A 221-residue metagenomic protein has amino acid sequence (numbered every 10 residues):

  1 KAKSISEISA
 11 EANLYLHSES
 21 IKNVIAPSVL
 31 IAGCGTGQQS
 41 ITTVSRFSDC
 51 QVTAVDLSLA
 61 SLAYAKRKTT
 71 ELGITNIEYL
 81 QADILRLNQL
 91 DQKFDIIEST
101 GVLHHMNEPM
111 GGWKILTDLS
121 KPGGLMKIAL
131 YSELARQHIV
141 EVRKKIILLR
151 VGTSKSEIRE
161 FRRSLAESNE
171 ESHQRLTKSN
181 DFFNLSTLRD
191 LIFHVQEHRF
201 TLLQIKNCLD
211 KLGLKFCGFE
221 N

Functional and structural regions predicted by a protein language model:
K1-S28, T42, R46: Conserved alpha-helix/loop element of class I SAM-dependent methyltransferases that forms part of the SAM/SAH-binding
S58: Conserved SAM/SAH-binding beta-strand->alpha-helix loop
A65-K66: Conserved SAM-binding loop
G73-L85: Conserved SAM-binding strand-loop segment of SAM-dependent methyltransferases
N88-I97: A short acidic, Gly/Pro-enriched loop at the edge of an enzyme's catalytic core that lines a small-molecule cofactor
M110-P122: A short glycine-rich, Lys/Arg-flanked "PGG" loop and its adjoining helix->strand segment in the class I
L125-Q174: Conserved class I S-adenosyl-L-methionine
E167-N221: Rossmann-like AdoMet/SAM-dependent catalytic core
